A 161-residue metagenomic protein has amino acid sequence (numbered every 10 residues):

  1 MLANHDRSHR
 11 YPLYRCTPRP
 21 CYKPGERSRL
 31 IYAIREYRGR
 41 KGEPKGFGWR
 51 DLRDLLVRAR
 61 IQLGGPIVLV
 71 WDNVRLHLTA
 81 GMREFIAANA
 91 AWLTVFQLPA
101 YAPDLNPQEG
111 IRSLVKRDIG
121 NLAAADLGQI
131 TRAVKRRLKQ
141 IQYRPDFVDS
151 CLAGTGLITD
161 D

Functional and structural regions predicted by a protein language model:
M1-D161: Short functional hotspots at interaction and active-site rims
